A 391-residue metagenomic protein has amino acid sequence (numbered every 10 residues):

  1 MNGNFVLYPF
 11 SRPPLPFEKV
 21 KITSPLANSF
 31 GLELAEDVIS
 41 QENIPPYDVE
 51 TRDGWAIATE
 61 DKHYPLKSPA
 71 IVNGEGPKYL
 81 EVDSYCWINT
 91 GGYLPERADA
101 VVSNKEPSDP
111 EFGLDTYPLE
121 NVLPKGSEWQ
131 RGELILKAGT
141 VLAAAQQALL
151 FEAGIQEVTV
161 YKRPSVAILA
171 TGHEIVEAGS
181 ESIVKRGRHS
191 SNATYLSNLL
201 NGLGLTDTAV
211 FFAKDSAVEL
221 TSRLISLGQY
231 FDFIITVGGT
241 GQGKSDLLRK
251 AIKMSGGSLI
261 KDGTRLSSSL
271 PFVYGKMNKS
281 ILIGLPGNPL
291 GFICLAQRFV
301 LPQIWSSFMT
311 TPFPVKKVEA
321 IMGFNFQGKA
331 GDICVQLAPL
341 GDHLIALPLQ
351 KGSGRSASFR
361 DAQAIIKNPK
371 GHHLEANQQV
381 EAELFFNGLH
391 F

Functional and structural regions predicted by a protein language model:
N2-Q156: Phosphate-interaction motifs
P14-L26, G31, E36, V49-E50 (+1 more regions): Flexible glycine/proline-rich
D48-E50, T59, P77-E81, L94 (+11 more regions): Solvent-exposed alpha-helices and their adjacent loops that cap or buttress functional pockets in soluble metabolic
I57-A58, Y64-P65, L94-P95, A143-A144 (+4 more regions): Short, acidic Gly/Pro/Ser/Thr-rich loop/turn segments
A70-D83, W87, P95, D99-V101 (+1 more regions): N-terminal small/polar loop signature for handling phosphorylated ligands or for N-terminal nucleophile
G91-Y93, H173-E174, G239-S245, G287-L290: Short glycine-rich anion-binding loops that position phosphate/pyrophosphate groups of nucleotides and phosphorylated
A98-A100, A148, A178-S182, D246-L248 (+1 more regions): Short acidic, glycine/serine/threonine-rich loops at helix termini
P124-V237: Phosphate-binding glycine-rich loops and their immediate beta-loop-alpha structural context
